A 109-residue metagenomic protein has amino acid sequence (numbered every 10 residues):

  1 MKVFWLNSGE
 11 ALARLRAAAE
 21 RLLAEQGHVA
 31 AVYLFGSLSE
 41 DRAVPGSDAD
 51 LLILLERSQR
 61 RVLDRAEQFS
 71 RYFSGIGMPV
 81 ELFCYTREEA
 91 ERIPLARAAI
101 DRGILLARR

Functional and structural regions predicted by a protein language model:
M1-A31, S39-P45, L55-R109: Catalytic core of pol beta-like nucleotidyltransferases
S47-A49: Short glycine- and acidic-residue-rich catalytic loops of nucleotidyl-transferase/cyclase enzymes
L51-I53: Short beta-strand->loop micro-motif that forms the acidic, two-metal-ion catalytic signature in nucleotide-processing
